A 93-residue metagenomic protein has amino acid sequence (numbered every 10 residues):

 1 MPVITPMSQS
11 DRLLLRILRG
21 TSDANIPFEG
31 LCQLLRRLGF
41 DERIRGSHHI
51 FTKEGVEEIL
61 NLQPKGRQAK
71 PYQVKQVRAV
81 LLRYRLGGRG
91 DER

Functional and structural regions predicted by a protein language model:
M1-R45, E54-R93: Basic nucleic-acid-binding interfaces
